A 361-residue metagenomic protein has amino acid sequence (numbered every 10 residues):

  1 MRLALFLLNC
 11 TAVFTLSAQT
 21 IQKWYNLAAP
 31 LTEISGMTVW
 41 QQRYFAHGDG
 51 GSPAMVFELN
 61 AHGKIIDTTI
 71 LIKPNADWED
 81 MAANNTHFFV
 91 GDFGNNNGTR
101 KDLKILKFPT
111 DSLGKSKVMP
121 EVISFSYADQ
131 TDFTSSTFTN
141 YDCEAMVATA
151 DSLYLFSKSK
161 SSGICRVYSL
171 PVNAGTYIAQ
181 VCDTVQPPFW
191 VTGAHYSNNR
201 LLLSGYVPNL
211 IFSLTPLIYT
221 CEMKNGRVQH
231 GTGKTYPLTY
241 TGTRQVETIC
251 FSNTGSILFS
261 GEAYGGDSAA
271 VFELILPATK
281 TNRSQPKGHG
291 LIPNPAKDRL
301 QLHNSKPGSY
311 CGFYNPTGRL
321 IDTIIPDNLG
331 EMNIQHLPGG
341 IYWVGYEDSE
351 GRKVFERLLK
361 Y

Functional and structural regions predicted by a protein language model:
M1-Q22, T281, N294, T323 (+1 more regions): Bacterial Sec-dependent N-terminal signal peptides
L5, V13, S124, V271 (+2 more regions): Intrinsic disorder/low-structure terminal segments
V13, K117-P120, Q285-P286, K306: Short, well-ordered coil/turn elements that cap or connect secondary structure elements
S17-A18, S197-N199, S213, P295-A296 (+2 more regions): Short, surface-exposed loop and linker segments with low hydrophobicity and enrichment for Pro/Ser/Thr
Q19-T279: Sequence/structural signature of beta-propeller domains
R283-I292, A296-Y361: C-terminal outer-membrane/trafficking sorting elements
